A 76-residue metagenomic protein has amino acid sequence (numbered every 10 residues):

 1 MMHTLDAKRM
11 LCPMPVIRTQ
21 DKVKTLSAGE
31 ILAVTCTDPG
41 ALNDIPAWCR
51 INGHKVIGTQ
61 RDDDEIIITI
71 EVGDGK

Functional and structural regions predicted by a protein language model:
M1-K8, A33-T35: Short amphipathic
M2, I31, D63-I67: A generic structural signal for beta-strand entry/edge sites
C12: Short cysteine clusters
P15: Short glycine/serine/threonine-rich phosphate/pyrophosphate-binding segments that cradle anionic phosphate groups
R18-H54: Amphipathic, hydrophobic secondary-structure cores in small proteins
P46-K76: C-terminal structural segments of small proteins and small subunits
